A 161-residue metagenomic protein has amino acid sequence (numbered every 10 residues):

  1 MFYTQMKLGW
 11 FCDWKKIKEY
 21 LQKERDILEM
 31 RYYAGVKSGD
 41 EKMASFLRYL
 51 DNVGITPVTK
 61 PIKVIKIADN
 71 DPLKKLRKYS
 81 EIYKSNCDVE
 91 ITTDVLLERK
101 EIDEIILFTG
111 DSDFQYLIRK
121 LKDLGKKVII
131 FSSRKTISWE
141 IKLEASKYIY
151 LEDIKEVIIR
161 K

Functional and structural regions predicted by a protein language model:
M1-Y83, C87, K127-I137: Domain-level signal for Mg2+-assisted phosphodiester chemistry and nucleotide/NA-binding surfaces in nucleic-acid
D13-K16, E90-D94, D113: Well-ordered alpha-helical segments embedded in enzymatic catalytic cores
Y32, L50, V95, L107 (+2 more regions): A residue-level signal for conserved active-site and pocket-lining positions in enzyme catalytic cores
G35, G110, D153: Flexible loop residues that form catalytic and substrate-binding hotspots at small-molecule/glycan-binding clefts
K75-F108: Internal catalytic-core helix/loop-beta-alpha segment that presents or stabilizes conserved functional determinants
N86, K100-E144: Active-site histidine-anchored catalytic micro-motif
T92-R99, S138-R160: Structural recognition of alpha->loop->beta junctions
